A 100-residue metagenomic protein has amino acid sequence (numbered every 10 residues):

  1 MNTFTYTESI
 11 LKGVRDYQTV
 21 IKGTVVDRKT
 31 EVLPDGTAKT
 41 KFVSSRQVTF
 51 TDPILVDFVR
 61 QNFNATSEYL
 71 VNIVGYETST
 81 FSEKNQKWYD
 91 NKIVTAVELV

Functional and structural regions predicted by a protein language model:
M1-V100: Single-stranded nucleic acid-binding surfaces, predominantly the OB-fold ssDNA-binding core
